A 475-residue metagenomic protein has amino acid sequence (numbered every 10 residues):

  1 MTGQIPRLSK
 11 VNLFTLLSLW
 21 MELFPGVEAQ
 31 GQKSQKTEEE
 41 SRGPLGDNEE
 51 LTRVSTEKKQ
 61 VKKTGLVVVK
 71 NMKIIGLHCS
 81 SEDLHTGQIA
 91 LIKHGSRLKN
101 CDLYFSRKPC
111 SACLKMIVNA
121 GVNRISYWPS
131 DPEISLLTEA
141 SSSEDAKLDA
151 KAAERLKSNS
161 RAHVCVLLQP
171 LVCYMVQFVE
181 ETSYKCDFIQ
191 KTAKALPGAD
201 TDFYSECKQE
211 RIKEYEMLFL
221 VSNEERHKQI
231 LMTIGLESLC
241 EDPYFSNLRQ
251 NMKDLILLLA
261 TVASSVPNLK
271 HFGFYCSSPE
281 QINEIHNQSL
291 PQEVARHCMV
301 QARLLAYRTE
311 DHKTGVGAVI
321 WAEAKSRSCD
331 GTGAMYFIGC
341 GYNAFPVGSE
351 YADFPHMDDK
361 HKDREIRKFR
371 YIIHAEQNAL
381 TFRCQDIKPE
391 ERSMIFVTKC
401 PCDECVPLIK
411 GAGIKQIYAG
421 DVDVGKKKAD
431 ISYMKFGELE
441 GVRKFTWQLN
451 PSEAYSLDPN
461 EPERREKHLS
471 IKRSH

Functional and structural regions predicted by a protein language model:
M1-H475: Zinc-dependent deaminase catalytic domain
